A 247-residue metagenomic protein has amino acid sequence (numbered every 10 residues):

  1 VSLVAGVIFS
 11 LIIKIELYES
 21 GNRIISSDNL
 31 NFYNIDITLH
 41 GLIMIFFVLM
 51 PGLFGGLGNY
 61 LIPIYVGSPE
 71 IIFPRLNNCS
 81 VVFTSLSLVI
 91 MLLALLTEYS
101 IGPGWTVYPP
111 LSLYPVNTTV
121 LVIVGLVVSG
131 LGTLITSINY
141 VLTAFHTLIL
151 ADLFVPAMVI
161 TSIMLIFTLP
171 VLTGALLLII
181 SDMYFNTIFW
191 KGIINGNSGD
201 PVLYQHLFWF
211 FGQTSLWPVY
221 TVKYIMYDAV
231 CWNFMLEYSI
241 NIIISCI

Functional and structural regions predicted by a protein language model:
V1-I247: Membrane-embedded and interfacial regions of multi-pass energy-transducing membrane proteins
